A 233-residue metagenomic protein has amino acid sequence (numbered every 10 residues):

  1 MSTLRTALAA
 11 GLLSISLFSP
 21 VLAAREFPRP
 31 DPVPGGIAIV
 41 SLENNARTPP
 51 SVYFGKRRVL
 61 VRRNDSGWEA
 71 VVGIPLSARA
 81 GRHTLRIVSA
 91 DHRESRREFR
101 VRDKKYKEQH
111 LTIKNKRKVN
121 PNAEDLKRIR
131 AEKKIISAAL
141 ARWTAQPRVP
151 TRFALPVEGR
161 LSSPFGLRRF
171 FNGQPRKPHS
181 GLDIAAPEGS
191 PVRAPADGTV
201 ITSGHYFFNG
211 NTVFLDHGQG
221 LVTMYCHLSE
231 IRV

Functional and structural regions predicted by a protein language model:
M1-T6: Positively charged n-region of N-terminal signal peptides that target proteins for export
A9-L17: Bacterial N-terminal signal peptides
A23-E98, D103-K104: Cationic-aromatic interfacial patches
E26, E98-N211: Surface-exposed, glycine-biased beta-strand/turn segments
F54, R63, A186, A194 (+2 more regions): Conserved strand-loop elements at the edges of beta-sheets that form or border functional pockets
L215-L221: OB-fold (S1/OB) nucleic-acid-binding surfaces
L221-V233: Short histidine-centered loop motifs in beta-beta connectors
